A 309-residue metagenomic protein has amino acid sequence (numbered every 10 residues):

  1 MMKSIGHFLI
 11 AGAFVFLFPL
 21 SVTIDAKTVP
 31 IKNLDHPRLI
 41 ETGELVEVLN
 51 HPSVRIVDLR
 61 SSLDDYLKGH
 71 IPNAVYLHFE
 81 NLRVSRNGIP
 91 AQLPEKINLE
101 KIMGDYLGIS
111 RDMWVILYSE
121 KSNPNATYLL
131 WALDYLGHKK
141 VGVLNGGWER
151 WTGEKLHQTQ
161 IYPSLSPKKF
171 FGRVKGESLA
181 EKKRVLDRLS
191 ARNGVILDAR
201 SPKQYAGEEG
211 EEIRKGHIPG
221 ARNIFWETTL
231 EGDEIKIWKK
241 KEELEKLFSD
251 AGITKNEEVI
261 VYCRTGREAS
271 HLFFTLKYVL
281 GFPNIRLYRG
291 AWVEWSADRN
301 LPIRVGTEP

Functional and structural regions predicted by a protein language model:
M1-I10: Bacterial N-terminal signal peptides that target proteins for export
I10-L20: Bacterial N-terminal signal peptides
I24-D64, N145-E212, I303, E308-P309: Flexible, polar/low-complexity N-terminal or interdomain linker segments that lie immediately upstream of folded
T28-P30, Q92-R188, E208-E209, G216 (+2 more regions): Thiolate-centered catalytic microenvironments shared by cysteine-dependent enzyme domains
P52-P90: N-terminal, post-signal-peptide region of Sec/Tat-exported proteins
V84-M113, T228-E258: Helix-loop module immediately N-terminal to the HCX5R catalytic loop in PTP-like cysteine phosphatase domains
K246, N256-E308: C-terminal soluble interaction/assembly domains
